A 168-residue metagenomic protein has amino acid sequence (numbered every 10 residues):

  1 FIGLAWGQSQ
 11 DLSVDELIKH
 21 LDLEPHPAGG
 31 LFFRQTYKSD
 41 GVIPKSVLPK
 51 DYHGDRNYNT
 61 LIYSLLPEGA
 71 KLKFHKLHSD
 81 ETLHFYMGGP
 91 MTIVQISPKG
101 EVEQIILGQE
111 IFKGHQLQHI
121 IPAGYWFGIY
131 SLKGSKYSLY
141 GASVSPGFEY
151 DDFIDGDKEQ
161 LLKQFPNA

Functional and structural regions predicted by a protein language model:
F1-G7: Hydrophobic h-region of N-terminal signal peptides that target proteins for export in Gram-negative bacteria
S9-H119, G128, G134-K136, P146-E149 (+1 more regions): Non-catalytic, conserved peripheral segments adjacent to functional cores
